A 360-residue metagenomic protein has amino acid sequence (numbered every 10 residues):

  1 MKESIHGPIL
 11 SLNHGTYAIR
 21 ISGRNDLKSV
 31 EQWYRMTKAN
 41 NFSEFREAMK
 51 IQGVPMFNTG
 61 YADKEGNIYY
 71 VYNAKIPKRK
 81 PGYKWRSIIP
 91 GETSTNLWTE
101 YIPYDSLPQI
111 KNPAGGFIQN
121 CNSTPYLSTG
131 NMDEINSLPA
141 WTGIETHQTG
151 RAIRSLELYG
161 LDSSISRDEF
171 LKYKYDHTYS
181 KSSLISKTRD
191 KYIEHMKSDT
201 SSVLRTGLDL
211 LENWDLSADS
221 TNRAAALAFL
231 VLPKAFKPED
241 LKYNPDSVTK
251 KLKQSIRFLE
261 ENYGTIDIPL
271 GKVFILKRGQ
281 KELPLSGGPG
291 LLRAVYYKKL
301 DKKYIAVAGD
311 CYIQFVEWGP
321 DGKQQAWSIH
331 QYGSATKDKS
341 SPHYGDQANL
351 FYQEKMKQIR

Functional and structural regions predicted by a protein language model:
M1-E194, T200, L204-R360: C-terminal/peripheral segments of proteins
